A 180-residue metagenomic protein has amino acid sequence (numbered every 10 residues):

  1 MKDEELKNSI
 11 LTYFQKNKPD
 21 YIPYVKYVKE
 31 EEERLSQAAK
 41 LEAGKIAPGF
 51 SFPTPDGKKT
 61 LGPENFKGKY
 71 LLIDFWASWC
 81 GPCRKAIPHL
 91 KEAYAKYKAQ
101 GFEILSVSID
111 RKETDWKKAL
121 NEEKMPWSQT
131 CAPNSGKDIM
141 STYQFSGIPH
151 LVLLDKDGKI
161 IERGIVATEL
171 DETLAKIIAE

Functional and structural regions predicted by a protein language model:
M1-T60: Oxidative protein folding and maturation machinery
S51-L71, M140: A short beta-strand-turn-helix
K67-G68, F75-E92: Conserved redox-active cysteine motifs that mediate thiol-disulfide chemistry, especially di-cysteine Cys-X(1-2)-Cys
K67-K69, A99, M125, F145: Active-site acidic short loop of glycosyltransferases
I73, I104, W116, Q129 (+1 more regions): Hydrophobic, well-ordered secondary-structure elements that form the walls of internal hydrophobic environments
K85-E123, N134-S141, E172: Structural microenvironment flanking redox-active thiols in thiol-disulfide oxidoreductases
E123-M125, A132-A179: Thiol/disulfide oxidoreductase modules built on the thioredoxin-like
